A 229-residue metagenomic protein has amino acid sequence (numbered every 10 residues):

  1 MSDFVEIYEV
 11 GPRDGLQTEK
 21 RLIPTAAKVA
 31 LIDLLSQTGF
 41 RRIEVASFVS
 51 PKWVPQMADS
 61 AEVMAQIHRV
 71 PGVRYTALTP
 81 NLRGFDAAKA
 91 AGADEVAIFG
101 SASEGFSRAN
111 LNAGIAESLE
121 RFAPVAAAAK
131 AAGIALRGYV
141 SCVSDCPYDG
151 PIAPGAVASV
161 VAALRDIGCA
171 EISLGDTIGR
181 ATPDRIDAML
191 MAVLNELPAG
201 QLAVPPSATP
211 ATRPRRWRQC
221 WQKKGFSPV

Functional and structural regions predicted by a protein language model:
M1-V229: Catalytic cores and adjacent flexible loops of soluble metabolic enzymes that perform enolate/carbanion chemistry on
